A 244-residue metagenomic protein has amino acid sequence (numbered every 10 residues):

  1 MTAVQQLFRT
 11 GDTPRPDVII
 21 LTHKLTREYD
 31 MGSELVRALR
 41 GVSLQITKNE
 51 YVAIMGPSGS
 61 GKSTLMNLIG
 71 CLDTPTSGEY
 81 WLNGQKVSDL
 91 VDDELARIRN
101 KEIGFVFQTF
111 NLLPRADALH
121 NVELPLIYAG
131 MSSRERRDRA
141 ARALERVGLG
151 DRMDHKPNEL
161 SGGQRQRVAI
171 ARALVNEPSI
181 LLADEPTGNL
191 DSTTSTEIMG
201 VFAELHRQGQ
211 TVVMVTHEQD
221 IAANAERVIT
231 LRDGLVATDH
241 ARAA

Functional and structural regions predicted by a protein language model:
M1-E28, A237-A244: ABC-family P-loop ATPase nucleotide-binding domain
P16-V236: ABC family nucleotide-binding domain
